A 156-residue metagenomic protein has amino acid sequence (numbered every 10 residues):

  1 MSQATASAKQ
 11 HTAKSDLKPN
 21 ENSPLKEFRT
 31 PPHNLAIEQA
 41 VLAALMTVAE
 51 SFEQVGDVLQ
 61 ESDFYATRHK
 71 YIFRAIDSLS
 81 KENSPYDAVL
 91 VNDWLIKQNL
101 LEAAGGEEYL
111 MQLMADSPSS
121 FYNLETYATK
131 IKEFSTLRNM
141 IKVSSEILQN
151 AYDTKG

Functional and structural regions predicted by a protein language model:
M1-F134: Noncatalytic partner-interaction/assembly domains of nucleic-acid and motor enzyme complexes, especially the accessory
M140-S145, Q149-G156: Non-catalytic interaction/clamp surfaces of large macromolecular machines
